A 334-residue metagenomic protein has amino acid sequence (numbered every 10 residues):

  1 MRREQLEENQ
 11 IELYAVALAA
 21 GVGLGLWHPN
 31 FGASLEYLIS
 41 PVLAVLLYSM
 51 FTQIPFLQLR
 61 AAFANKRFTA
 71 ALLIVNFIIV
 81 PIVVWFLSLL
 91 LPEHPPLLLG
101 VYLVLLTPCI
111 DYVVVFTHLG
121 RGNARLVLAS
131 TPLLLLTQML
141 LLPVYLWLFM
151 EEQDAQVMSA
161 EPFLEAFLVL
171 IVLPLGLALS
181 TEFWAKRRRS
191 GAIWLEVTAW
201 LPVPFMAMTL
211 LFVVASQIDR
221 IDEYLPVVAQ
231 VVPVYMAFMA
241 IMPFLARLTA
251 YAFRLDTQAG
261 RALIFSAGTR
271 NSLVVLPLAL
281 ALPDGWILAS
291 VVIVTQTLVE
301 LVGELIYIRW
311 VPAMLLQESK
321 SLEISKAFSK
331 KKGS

Functional and structural regions predicted by a protein language model:
M1-S334: Alpha-helical transmembrane segments of multi-pass small-molecule/ion transporters
